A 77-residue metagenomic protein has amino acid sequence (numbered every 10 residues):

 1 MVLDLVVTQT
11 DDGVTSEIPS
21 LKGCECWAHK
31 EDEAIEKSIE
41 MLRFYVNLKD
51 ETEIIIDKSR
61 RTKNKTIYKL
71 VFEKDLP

Functional and structural regions predicted by a protein language model:
M1-V2, E36-P77: Short, charged, surface-exposed hinge/linker loops at domain edges that act as mobile lids or interdomain connectors
L3, K30-E33: A broad, low-specificity signal for short, low-complexity segments enriched in glycine/proline and polar/charged
L3-L21: Short aromatic-glycine-(Arg/Gly/Cys) micro-motifs in beta-strand/loop hairpins
K22-E31: A short, exposed loop/beta-hairpin motif centered on an aromatic-Gly-Thr core
